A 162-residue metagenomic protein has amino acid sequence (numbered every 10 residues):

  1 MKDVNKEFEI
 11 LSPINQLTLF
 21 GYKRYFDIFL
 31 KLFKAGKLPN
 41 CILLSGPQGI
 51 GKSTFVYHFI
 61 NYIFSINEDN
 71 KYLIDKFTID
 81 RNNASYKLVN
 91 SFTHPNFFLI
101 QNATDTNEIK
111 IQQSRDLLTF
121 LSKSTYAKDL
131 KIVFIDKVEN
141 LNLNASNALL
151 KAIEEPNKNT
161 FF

Functional and structural regions predicted by a protein language model:
M1-N144: Clamp-loader machinery-focused feature within the broader ASCE/P-loop NTPase space
S122, N147-F162: Conserved catalytic/switch belt of AAA+ P-loop NTPases
